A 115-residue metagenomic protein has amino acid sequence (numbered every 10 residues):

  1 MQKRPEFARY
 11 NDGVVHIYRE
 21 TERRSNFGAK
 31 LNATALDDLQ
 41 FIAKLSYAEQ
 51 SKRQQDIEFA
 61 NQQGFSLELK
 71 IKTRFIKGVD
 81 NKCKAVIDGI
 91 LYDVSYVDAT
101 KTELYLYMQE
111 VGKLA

Functional and structural regions predicted by a protein language model:
M1-G13: N-terminal intrinsically disordered, low-complexity, charge/repeat-rich segments that act as generic
Q2-K3, E20-S25, A29-A115: Short, conserved turn/kink motifs that form compact alpha/beta structural patches or helix kinks used as
G13-R19: Short polybasic amphipathic segments
